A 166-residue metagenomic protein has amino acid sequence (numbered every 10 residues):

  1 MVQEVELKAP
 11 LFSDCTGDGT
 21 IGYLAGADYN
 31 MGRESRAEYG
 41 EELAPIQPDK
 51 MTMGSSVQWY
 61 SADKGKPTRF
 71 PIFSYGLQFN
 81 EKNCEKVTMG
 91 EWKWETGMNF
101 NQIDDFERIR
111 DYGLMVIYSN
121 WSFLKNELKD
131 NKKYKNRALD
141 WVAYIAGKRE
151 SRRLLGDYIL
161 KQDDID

Functional and structural regions predicted by a protein language model:
M1-D166: Flavin (FAD/FMN)-binding glycine-rich loop and adjacent Rossmann-like elements that form
